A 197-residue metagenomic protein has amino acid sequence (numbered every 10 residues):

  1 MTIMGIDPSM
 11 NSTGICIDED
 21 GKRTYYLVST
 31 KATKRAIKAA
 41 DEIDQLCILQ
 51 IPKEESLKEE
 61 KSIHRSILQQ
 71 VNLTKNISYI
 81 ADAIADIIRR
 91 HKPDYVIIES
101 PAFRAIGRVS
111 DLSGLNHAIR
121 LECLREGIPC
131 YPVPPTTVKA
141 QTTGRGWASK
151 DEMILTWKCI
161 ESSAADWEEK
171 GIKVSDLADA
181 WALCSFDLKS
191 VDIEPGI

Functional and structural regions predicted by a protein language model:
M1-I197: Phosphate- and other anionic-substrate recognition elements at nucleic-acid/protein interfaces
